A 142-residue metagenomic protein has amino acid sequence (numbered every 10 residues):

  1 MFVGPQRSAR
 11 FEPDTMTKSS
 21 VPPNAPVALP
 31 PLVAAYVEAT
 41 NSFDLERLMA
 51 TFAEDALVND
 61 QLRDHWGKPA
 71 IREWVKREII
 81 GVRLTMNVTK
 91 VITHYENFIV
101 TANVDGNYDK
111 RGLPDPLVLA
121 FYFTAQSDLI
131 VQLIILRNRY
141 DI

Functional and structural regions predicted by a protein language model:
F2, F11-P23, E73-I142: A beta-strand edge to alpha-helix "cap/lid" segment located at domain peripheries
F2-E46, A50, E54, I142: Short, low-complexity N-terminal intrinsically disordered segments enriched in polar/charged residues
L45-M49, E54-Y95: A solvent-exposed, acidic/Ser-Thr-rich amphipathic alpha-helical stretch
